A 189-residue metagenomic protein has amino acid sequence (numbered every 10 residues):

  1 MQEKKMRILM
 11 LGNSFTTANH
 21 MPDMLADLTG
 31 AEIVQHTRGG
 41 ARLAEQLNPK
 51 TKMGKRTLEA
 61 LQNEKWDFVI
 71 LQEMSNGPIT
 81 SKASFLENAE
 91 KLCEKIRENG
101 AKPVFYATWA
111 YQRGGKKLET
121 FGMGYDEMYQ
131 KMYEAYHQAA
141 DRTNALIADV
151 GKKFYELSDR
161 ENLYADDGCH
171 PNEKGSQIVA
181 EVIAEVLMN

Functional and structural regions predicted by a protein language model:
K5-L11, F15-E90: Conserved SGNH/GDSL esterase-like catalytic core that processes O-acyl groups on lipids and polysaccharides
M21, M53, T57, F85-L92 (+4 more regions): Stable alpha-helical elements in mature extracytoplasmic
V34-H36, V104, L146-A148: General small-molecule cofactor/ligand-binding pocket signal
F68, M74-G77, S81, Y111-K131: Serine-dependent acyl-ester chemistry module
E94-V104, A145: A short helix->loop->beta-strand "cap" motif at the edges of active sites that frequently abuts
G100-P103, T108-Y111, F121: Early exported N-terminus immediately downstream of N-terminal targeting peptides
K116-K117, F121-N189: Catalytic His-Asp segment of secreted/periplasmic serine-dependent ester chemistry enzymes
